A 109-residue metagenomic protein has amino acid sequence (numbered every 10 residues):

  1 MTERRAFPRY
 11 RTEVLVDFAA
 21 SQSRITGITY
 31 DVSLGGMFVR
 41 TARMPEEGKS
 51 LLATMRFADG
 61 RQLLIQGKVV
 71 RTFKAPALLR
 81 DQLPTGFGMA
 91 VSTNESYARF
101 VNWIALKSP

Functional and structural regions predicted by a protein language model:
M1-L34, Y97-P109: N-terminal helix initiation/capping motif
F7, R40-P45, G60: Short, surface-exposed secondary-structure edge patches
T12, I25, L51, L63-I65 (+1 more regions): Hydrophobic core residues within well-ordered beta-strands of beta-rich domains
V14-F18, G48-L63: Short conserved beta-strand and strand-loop elements enriched in small hydrophobics with frequent Asp/Gly
A20, R43, F57-D59, R71 (+1 more regions): Non-catalytic surface loops within mature trypsin-like serine protease
S21, L34, T72-L78: Short, conserved beta-turn/loop elements at beta-strand boundaries and strand-helix junctions
G27-I28, I65-T72: Short beta-strand-centered aromatic/proline hotspots
F38-T41, K74-V91: Short, solvent-exposed secondary-structure boundary/capping segments
